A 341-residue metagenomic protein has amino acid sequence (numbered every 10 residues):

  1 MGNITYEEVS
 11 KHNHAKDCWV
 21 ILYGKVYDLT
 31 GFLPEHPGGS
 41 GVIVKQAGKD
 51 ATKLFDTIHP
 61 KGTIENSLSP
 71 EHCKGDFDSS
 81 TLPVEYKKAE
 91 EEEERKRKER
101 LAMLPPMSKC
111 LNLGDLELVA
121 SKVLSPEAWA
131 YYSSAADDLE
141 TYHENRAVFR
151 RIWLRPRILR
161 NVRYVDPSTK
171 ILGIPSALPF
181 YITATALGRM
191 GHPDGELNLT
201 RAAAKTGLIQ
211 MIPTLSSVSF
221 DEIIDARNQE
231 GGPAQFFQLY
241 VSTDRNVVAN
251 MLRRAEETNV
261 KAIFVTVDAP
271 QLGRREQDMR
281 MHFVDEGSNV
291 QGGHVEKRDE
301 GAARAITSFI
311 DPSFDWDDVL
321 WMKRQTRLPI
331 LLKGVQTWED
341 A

Functional and structural regions predicted by a protein language model:
M1-D115, V123: B-type heme-binding environments
H59, A136-D137, T214-V218, T243 (+1 more regions): Short beta->alpha linker loops
K87-G173, E286-G293, A302-F314: An N-cap/entry alpha-helix motif that binds or orients negatively charged groups
P175-V218: Glycine-rich active-site/cofactor-binding loop and its immediate structural neighborhood
L178-T183, L208-I212, Q235-L239, I263 (+1 more regions): Hydrophobic faces of well-ordered beta-strands that scaffold small-molecule active sites in alpha/beta enzyme cores
L187, R201, A226-E230, T243-A341: Alpha/beta enzyme core
K205-V247: A gly/proline- and charged-residue-enriched helix-loop-helix capping module
